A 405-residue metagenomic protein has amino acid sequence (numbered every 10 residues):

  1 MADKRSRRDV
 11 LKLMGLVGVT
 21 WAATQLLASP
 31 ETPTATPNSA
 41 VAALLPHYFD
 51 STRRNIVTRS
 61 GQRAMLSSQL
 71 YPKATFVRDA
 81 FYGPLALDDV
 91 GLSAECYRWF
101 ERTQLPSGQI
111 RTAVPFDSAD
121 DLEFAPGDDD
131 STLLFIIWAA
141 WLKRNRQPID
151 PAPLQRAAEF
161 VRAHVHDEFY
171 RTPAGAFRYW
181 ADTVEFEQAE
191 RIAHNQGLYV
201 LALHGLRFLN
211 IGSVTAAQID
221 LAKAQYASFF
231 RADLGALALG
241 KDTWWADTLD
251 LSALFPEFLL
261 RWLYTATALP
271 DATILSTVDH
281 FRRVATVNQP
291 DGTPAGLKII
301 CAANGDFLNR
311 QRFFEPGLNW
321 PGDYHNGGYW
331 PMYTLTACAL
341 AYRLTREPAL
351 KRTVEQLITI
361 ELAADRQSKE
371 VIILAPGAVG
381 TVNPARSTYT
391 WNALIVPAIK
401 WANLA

Functional and structural regions predicted by a protein language model:
M1-G18: N-terminal secretory signal peptides and thylakoid transit peptides that target proteins across membranes
T24-A42: C-terminal segment of N-terminal export signals and the immediately downstream linker at the start of the mature
P33-T36, D50-V77, F81, L85 (+1 more regions): Asp/Glu-centered strand-loop micro-motifs enriched in Gly/Pro and often flanked by an aromatic residue
T36-G61, F100, L105-Q109, W141-H194 (+4 more regions): Active-site acid/base region of carbohydrate-active enzymes
A40, P72-F76, P115, F124-R146 (+2 more regions): C-terminal capping/lid segments that line or modulate ligand- or cofactor-binding pockets
K73-P173, I192-L203, L260, P331-T334 (+2 more regions): Aromatic-rich carbohydrate-recognition surfaces in CAZymes
G127, Q188-L198, Q218, T248-S252 (+1 more regions): Short, contiguous, pocket-lining structural segments that sit at or immediately flank catalytic/ligand-binding sites
V200, L206-R207, I219: Heptad-repeat amphipathic alpha-helical coiled-coil interaction surface used for oligomerization/assembly
